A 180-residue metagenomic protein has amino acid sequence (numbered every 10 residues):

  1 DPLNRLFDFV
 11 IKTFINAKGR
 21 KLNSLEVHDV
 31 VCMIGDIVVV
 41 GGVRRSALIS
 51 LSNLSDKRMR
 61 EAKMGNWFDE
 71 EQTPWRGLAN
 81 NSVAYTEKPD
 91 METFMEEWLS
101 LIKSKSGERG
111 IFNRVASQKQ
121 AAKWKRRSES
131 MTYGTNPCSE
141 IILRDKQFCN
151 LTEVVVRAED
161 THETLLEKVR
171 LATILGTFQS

Functional and structural regions predicted by a protein language model:
D1-L3, I102-S180: Function-dense linear segments that define catalytic or interfacial modules in macromolecule-processing proteins
D1-N4, D8, K21-H28, C32: Short, amphipathic alpha-helical segments
R5-D8, K12-F14, M33-W124: Conserved, charged catalytic cores of large soluble enzymes
T13-L25, R157-L166: Inter-helical turn/loop segments and adjacent helix faces that build the functional surface of alpha-helical bundle
A17-D29, G41-S50, Q179-S180: Flexible, glycine/charged-enriched surface loops at secondary-structure junctions
E26, V30, K63, A79 (+1 more regions): Active-site scaffold of zinc-dependent metalloenzymes
V27, N81-P89, A172, G176-S180: A short, flexible low-complexity segment enriched in Lys/Arg and Gly/Pro that occurs in N-terminal basic tails
H28-V30, P89-E92, S128-M131: A short linear-motif detector with a strong N-terminal bias
